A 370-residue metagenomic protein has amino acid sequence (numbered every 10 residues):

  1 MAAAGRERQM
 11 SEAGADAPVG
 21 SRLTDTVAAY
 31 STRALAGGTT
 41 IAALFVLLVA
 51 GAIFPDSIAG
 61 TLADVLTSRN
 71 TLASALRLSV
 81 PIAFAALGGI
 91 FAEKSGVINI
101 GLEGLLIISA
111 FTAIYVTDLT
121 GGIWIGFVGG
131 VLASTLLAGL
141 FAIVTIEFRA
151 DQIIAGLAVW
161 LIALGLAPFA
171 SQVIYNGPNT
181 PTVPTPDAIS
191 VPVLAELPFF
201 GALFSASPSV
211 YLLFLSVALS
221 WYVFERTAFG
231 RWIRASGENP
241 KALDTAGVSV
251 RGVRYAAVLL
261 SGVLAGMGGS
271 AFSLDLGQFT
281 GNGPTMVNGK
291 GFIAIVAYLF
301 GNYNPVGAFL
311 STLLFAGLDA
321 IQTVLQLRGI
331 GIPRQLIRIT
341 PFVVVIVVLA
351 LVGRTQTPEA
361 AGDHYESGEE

Functional and structural regions predicted by a protein language model:
M1-A50, S220, A246-G252, L325-E370: Cytosolic-side transmembrane-helix boundaries in multi-pass membrane proteins
V27, E93-I98, L137-V193, M286-G289 (+2 more regions): Short loop segments and helix-boundary regions at transmembrane helix junctions of multi-pass inner-membrane proteins
R33-P81, L87-F91, T280, E366: Helix-loop-helix hairpins and the membrane-proximal interhelical loops of multi-pass alpha-helical transport proteins
V65, N70, F224, A257-V296 (+2 more regions): Inter-helical junctions in multi-pass inner-membrane proteins, predominant in energy-converting antiporter-like
R69-F127, V131-L132, L137-I153, L299-Y303: Single transmembrane alpha-helix segments in multi-pass membrane proteins
L78, S205-T280, P305: Helix-loop-helix "hairpin" substructures at the membrane interface of multi-pass membrane proteins
L164-F224, P333, S367-E370: Transmembrane helix-bundle core of multi-pass membrane transporters and related energy-transducing complexes
F279-F342: Transmembrane alpha-helical segments in multi-pass inner-membrane proteins
